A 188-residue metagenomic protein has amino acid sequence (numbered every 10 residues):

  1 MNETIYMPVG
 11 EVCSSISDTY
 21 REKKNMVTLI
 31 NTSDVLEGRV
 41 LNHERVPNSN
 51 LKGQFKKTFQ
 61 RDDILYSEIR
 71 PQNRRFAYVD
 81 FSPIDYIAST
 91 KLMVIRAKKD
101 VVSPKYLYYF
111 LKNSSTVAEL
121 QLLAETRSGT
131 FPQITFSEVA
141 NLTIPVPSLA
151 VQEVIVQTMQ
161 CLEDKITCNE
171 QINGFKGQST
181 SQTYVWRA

Functional and structural regions predicted by a protein language model:
M1-Y20, N141, P145-A188: Non-catalytic DNA-recognition/assembly elements of restriction-modification systems
Y6-E22, I30-I64: Sequence-specific dsDNA recognition surfaces
S17-K24, S115, E119: Proline-centered turn/helix-capping motifs that create local helix->coil transitions or kinks
E22-L29, L122-A124: Short coil/turn segments at secondary-structure boundaries
K56-K57, R61-T116: A short beta-sheet element
Y86-L92, T126-V156: A short glycine-rich beta-alpha junction/loop motif
K105-E138: Short, positively charged
